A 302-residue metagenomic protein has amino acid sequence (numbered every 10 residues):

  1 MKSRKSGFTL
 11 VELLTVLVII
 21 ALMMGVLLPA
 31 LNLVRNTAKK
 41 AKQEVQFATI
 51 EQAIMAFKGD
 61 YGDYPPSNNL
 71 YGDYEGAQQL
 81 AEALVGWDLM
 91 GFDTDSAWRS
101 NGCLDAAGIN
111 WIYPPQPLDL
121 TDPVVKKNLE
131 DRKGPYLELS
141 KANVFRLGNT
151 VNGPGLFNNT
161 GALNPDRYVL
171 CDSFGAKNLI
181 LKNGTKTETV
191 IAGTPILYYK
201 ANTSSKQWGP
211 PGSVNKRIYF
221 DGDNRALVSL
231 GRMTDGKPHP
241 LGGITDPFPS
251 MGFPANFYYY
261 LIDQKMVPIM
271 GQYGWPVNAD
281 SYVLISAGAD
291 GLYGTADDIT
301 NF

Functional and structural regions predicted by a protein language model:
R4-V34, Q43, F47: N-terminal single-pass transmembrane signal-anchor helix
T15, R35-K39, G72, Q272: Conserved aromatic-histidine-acidic binding/catalytic patches
L31-V34, A38, I54: Hydrophobic helical segment of the DHp/HisKA dimerization and phosphotransfer domain in two-component histidine
E44-F302: N-terminal pilin/flagellin-like segments and related low-complexity appendage regions
